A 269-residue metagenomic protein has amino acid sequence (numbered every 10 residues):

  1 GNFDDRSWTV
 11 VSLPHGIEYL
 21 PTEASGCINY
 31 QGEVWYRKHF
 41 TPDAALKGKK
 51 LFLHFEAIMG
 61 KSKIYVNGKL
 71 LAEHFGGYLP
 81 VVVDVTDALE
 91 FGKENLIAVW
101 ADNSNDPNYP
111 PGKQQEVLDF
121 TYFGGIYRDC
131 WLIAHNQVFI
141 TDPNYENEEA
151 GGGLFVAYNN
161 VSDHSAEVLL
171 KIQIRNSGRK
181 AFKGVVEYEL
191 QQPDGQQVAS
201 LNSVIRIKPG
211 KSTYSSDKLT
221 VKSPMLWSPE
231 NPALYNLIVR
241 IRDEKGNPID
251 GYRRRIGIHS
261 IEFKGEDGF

Functional and structural regions predicted by a protein language model:
Q31-E148, S177, P193, R255-I256: Accessory beta-strand-rich segments of carbohydrate-active enzymes
Y36-K38, L79-V83, S203, S212-L219: Short strand-edge motifs at loop-to-beta-strand transitions and within beta-strands of extracellular beta-rich domains
L46-K50, L89-E94, A181, V221-N236: Short glycine/proline/serine/threonine-rich loop/turn segments at secondary-structure transition edges
V66, H164-R206, S215-D217: Beta-strand-rich binding/interaction modules
L71-G76, V198-G210: Solvent-exposed serine/threonine-rich low-complexity stretches and specific carbohydrate-binding patches
Q137-G178: Surface beta-strand/loop "capping" patches
I238-F269: N-terminal carbohydrate-binding accessory modules
